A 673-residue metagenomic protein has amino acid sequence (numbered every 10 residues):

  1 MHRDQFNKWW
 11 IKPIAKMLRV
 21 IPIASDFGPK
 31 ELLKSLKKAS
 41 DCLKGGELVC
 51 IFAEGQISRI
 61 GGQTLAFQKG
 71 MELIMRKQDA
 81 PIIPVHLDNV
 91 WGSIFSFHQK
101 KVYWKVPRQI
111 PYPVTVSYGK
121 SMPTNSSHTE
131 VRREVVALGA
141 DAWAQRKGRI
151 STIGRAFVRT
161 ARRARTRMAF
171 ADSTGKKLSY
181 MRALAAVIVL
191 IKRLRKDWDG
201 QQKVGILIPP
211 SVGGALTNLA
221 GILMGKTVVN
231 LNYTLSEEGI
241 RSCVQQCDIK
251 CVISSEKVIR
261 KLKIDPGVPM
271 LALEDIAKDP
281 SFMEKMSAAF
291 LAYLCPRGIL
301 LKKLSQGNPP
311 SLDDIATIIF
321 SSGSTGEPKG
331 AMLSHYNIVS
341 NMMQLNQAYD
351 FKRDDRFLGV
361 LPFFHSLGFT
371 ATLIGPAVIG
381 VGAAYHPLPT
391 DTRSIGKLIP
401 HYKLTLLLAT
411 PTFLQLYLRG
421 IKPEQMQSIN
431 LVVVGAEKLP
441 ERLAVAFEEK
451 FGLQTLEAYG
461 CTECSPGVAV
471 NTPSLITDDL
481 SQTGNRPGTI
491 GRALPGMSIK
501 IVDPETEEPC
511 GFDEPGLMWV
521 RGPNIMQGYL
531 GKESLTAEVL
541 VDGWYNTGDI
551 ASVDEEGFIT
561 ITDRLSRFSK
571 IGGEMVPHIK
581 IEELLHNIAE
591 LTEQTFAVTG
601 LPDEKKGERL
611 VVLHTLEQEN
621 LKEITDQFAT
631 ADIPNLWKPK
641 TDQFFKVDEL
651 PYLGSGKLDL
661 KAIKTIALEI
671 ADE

Functional and structural regions predicted by a protein language model:
I11, K44-L48, R59-S126: A cross-family acyltransferase "interaction/gating" segment
R165-T166, P209, M270, D275-F320 (+2 more regions): Conserved pre-ATP/AMP-binding loop-to-beta segment of ANL
K192-L235, V360-P362, M575: Conserved AMP-binding/adenylate-forming
V252, L407, G522, Q527-G528 (+1 more regions): AMP-binding/adenylate-forming catalytic core of the ANL superfamily
E274, A597-P602, V611-T615, Q627-E673: Conserved C-terminal "lid"/linker of ANL adenylate-forming enzymes
M286, L294, L404-A409, L418-N485 (+1 more regions): Gly/Ser/Thr-rich phosphate-binding loop
V339-R356, F364-T405, G420: Conserved AMP-binding/adenylation subdomain of ANL enzymes
G452, T483-P487, E508, N524-G548 (+3 more regions): Conserved ANL (AMP-binding/adenylate-forming) active-site segment centered on the GW(Y/F)…HTG consensus within
